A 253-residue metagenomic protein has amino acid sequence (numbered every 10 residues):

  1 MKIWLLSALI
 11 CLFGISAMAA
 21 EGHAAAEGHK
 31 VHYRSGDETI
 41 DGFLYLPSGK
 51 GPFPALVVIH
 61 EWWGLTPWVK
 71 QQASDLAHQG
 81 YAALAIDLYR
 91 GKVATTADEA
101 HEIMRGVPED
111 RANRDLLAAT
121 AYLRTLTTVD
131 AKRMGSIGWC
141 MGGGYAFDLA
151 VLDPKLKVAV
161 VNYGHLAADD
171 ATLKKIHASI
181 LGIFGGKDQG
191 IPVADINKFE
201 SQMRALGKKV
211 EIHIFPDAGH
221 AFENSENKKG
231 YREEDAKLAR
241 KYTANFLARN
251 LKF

Functional and structural regions predicted by a protein language model:
H29-L126, F222-N227: Serine-hydrolase catalytic machinery in alpha/beta-hydrolase-like enzymes
Q72, P192-Q202: Short alpha-helix in the alpha/beta-hydrolase fold that links the catalytic acid
T128-W139: Alpha/beta-hydrolase fold nucleophile elbow
G138-G142, A146: Gly/Ala-rich beta-loop-alpha elbow adjacent to hydrolase catalytic centers
K155-H165: A conserved short beta-strand
I176, G182-F184: Short beta-strand/loop motif that positions the catalytic acidic residue of the alpha/beta-hydrolase fold
K187-I191: Acidic catalytic loop of the alpha/beta-hydrolase fold
R204-F253: C-terminal catalytic histidine-bearing segment of alpha/beta-hydrolase fold enzymes
